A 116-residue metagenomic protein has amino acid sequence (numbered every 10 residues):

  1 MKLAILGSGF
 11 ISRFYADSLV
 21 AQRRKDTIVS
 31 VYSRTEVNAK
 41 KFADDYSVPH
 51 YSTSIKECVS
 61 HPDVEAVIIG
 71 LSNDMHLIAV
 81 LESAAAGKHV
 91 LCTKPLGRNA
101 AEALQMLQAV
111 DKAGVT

Functional and structural regions predicted by a protein language model:
M1-Y46: N-terminal Rossmann-like dinucleotide-binding module
K2, T27, D63-A66, H89 (+1 more regions): Structural signature of beta-strand start/N-cap positions in the alpha/beta core of ABC transporter nucleotide-binding
A16-D17, A39-A43, S54-I55, I68-L71 (+1 more regions): A generic structural signal for ordered secondary structure
L19-Q22, C58, A109-A113: Hydrophobic helix-cap positions at the C-terminus of alpha-helices in RecA-like/P-loop ATPase nucleotide-binding cores
V29, Q105-T116: Rossmann-fold dehydrogenase core element
P49-A109: Beta-loop-alpha module in the N-terminal Rossmann-like domain of NAD(P)-dependent dehydrogenases, especially those
